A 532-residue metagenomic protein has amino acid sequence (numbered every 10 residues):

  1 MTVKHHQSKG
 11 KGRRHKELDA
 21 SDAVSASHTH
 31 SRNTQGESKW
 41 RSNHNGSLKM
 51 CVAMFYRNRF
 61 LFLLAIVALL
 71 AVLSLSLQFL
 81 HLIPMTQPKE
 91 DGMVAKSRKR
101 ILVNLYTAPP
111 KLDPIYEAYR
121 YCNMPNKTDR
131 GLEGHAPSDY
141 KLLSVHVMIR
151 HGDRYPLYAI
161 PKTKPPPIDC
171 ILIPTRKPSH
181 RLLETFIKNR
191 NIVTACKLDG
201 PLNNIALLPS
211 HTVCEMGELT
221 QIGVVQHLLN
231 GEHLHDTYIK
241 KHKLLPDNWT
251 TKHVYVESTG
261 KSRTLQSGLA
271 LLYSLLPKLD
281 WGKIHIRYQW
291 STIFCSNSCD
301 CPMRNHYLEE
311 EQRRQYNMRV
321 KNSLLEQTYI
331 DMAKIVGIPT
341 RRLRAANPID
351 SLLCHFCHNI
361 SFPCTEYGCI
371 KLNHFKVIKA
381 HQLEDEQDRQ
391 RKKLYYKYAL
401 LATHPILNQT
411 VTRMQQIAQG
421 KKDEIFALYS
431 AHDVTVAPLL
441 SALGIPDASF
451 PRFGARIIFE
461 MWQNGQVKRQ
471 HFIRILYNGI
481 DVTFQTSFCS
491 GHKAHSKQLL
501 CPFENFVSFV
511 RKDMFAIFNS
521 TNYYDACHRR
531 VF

Functional and structural regions predicted by a protein language model:
M1-N58: Short, low-complexity, Lys/Arg-enriched N-terminal segments of secretory-pathway carbohydrate enzymes
C51-V52, Y56-Y255, T259-F532: Signature for phosphate-centric chemistry
